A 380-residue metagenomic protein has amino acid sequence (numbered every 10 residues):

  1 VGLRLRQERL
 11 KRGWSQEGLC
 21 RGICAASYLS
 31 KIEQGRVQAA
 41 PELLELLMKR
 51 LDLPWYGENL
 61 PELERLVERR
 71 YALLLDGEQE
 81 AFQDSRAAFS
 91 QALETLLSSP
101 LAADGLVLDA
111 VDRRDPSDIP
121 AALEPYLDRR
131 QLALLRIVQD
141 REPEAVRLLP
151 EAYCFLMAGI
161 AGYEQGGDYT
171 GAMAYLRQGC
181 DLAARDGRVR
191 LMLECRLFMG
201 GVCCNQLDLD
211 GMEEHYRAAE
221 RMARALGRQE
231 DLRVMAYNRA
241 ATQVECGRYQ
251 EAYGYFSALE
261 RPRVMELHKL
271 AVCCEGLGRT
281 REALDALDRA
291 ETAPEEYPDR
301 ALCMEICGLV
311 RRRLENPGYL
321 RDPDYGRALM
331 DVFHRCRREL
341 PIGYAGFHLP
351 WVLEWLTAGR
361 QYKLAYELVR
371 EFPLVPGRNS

Functional and structural regions predicted by a protein language model:
V1-K11: A short, Lys/Arg-rich alpha-helix, primarily the initiator
R12-K31: Short alpha-helical DNA-recognition segment
A40-E58: DNA major-groove recognition helix of helix-turn-helix/homeodomain DNA-binding modules
L60, S99-A102, L127-L132, L149-P150 (+5 more regions): Residue signature of alpha-solenoid helical repeat architecture, marking inter-repeat boundaries and helix-start
V67-G77, D104-D115, L132-E142, A152-G167 (+5 more regions): Tandem amphipathic alpha-helical repeat scaffolds
Q79, P116, E142, D168-Y169 (+7 more regions): TPR-repeat structural position
R86-E94, A121-P125, P143-V146, R177-R188 (+5 more regions): Amphipathic alpha-helical segments of tetratricopeptide repeats
